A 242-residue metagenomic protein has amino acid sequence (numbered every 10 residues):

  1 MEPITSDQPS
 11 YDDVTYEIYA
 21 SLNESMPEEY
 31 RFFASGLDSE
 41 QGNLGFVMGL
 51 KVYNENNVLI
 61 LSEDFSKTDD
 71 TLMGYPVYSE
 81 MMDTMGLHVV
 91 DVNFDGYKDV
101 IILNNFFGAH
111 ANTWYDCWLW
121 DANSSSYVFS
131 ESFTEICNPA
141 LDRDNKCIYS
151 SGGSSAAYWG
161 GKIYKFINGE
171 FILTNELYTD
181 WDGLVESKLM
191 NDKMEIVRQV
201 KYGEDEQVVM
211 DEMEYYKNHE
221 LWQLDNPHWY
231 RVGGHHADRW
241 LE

Functional and structural regions predicted by a protein language model:
M1-F46, K146-E242: Acidic, small-residue rich beta-repeat scaffolds with periodic aromatic anchors
E17-N23, G36, M82-V92, E135-Y149: Beta-propeller blade termini
E29-F33, D91-N105, K146-S150: Acidic/hydrophobic-patterned starts of short beta strands in beta-sheet-rich repeat architectures
G45-M48, M85, T113-Y115, W159-G161: Repetitive beta-architecture junctions, highlighting loop-to-beta-strand starts across blade-like repeats
Y53-N56, H110-F129, I163-G169: Beta-propeller blade repeat segments, especially FG-GAP/WD-type strand-to-loop junctions in 6- to 7-bladed propeller
L61-F65, V128-T134, L173-D180: Beta-propeller fold detector
F65-G86, F133-A140, Y158: Repeat-based blade/solenoid architectures
H88, V92-D95, D99-L103, A109-H110 (+2 more regions): Acidic/His-rich structured neighborhood in mature extracellular/periplasmic domains
